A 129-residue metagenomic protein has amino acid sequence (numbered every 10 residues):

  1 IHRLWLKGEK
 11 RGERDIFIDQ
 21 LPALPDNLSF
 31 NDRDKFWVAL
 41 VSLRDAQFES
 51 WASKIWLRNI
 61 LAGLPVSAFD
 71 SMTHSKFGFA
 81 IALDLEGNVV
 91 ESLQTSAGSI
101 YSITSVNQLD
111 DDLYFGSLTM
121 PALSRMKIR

Functional and structural regions predicted by a protein language model:
I1-R129: Sequence-structural signature of mature extracellular/luminal beta-sheet repeat domains, prominently beta-propellers
